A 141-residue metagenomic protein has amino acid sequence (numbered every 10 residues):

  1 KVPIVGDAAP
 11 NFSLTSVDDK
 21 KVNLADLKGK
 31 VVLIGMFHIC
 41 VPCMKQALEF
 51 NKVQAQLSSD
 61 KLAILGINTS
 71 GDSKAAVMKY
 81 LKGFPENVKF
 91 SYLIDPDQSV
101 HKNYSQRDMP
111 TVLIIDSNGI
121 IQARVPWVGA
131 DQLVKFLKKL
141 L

Functional and structural regions predicted by a protein language model:
K1-N11, K79: N-proximal helix/coil linker or "cap" segments that precede and/or mark the start of modular domains
F12-V32: A short beta-strand-turn-helix
L33-I34, I64, V112: Hydrophobic beta-strand anchors of alpha/beta hydrolase catalytic cores
G35-K52: Conserved redox-active cysteine motifs that mediate thiol-disulfide chemistry, especially di-cysteine Cys-X(1-2)-Cys
K61-K74, V88-Q98: Thiol-based oxidoreductase modules, predominantly thioredoxin-like and allied folds used for disulfide exchange
M78-S117: Short, internal strand/loop/helix patches that form the active-site neighborhood or redox-interaction surface
I114-L141: Thiol-/selenol-based redox modules, centered on thioredoxin-like and closely related oxidoreductase domains
